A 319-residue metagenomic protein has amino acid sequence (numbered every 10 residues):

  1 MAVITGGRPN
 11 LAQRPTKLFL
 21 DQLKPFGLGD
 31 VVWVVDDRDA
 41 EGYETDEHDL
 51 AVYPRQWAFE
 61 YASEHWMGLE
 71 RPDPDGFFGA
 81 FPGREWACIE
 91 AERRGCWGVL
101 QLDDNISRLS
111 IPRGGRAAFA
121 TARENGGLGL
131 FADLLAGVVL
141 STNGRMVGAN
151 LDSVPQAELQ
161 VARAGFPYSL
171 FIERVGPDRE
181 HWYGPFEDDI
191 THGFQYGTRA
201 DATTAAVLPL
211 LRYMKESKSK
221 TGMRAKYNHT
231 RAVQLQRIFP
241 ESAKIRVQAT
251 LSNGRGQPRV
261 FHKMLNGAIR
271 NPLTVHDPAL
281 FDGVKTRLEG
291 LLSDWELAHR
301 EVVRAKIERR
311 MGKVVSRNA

Functional and structural regions predicted by a protein language model:
M1-A2, T191: Cell-envelope/extracellular polymer assembly enzymes that use nucleotide-activated donors
V3-G27, D39-D46: Short, well-formed alpha-helical segments that are part of the catalytic scaffolds of diverse glycosyltransferases
R8-P15, F19, G184-P185, I190-A319: C-terminal catalytic/acceptor-binding lobe
R8-P9, A40, N105-S107, D152-P155 (+1 more regions): Short, solvent-exposed loop/turn segments at secondary-structure junctions
A12-D21, P82, A117-G137, A225-A232: Well-ordered, non-membrane alpha-helical segments in soluble/globular domains
D30-D37, V147-G148: Short, hydrophobic beta-strand segments that form beta-sheet elements in well-ordered domains
V34-L100, S107-A118: Active-site-proximal specificity loops/subdomain of glycosyltransferases
S107-F194, T198, M214: Conserved catalytic core of nucleotide-sugar-dependent glycosyltransferases
